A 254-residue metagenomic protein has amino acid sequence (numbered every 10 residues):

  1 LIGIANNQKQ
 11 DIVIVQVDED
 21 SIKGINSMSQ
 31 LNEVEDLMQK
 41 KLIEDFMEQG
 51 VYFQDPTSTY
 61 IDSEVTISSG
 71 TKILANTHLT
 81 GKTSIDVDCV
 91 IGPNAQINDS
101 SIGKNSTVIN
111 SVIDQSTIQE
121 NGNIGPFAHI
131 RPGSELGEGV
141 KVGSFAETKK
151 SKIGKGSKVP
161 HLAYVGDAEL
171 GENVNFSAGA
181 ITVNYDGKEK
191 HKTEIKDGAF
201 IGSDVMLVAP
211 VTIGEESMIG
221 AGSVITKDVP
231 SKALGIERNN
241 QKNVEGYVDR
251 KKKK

Functional and structural regions predicted by a protein language model:
L1-S58, S63-V65, G70, S231-L234 (+1 more regions): Terminal amphipathic alpha-helical/low-complexity segments used for targeting or macromolecular assembly
Y52-I236, Q241-K242: Structural signal for interior beta-strand "rungs" in well-ordered beta-sheet cores of soluble enzyme domains
